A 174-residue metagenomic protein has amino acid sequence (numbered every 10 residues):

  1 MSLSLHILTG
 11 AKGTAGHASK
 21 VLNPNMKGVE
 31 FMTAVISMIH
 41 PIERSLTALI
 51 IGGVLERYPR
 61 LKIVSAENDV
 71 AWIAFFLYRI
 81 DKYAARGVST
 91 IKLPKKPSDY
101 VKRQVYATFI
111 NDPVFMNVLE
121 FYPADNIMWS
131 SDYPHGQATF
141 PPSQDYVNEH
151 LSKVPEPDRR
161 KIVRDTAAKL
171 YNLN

Functional and structural regions predicted by a protein language model:
M1-D99, P113-D125: Histidine/acidic residue-rich metal-binding segments in metalloenzymes
T9, D132-P134: Short, acidic/turn-prone active-site loops that include or flank metal/cofactor- and phosphate-binding residues
T33, S37, P41, P134 (+2 more regions): Charge-dense, low-complexity intrinsically disordered segments
G52-G53, L61, A71-W72, R103-Y106 (+2 more regions): Mid-to-C-terminal alpha-helical segments outside catalytic/metal-binding sites
